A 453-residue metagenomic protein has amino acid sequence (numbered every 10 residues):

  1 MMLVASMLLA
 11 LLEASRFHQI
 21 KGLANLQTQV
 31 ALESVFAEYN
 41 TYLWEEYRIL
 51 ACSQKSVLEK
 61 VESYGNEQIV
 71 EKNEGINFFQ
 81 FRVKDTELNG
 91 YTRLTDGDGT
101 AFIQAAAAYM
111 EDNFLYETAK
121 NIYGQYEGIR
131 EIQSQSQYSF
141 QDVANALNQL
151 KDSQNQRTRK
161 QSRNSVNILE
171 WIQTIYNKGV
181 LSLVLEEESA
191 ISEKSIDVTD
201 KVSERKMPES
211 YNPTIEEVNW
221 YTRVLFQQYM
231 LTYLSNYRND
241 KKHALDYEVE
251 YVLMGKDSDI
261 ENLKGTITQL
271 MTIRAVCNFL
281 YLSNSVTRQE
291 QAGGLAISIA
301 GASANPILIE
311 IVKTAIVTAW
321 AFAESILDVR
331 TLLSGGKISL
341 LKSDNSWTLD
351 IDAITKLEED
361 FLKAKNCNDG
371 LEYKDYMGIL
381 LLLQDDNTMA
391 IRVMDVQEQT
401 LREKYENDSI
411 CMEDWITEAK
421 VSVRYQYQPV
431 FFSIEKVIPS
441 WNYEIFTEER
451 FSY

Functional and structural regions predicted by a protein language model:
M1-S56: Alpha-helical assembly-interface signal, strongest on the long, hydrophobic N-terminal helix that forms
R48-Y453: Long, compositionally biased low-complexity segments
